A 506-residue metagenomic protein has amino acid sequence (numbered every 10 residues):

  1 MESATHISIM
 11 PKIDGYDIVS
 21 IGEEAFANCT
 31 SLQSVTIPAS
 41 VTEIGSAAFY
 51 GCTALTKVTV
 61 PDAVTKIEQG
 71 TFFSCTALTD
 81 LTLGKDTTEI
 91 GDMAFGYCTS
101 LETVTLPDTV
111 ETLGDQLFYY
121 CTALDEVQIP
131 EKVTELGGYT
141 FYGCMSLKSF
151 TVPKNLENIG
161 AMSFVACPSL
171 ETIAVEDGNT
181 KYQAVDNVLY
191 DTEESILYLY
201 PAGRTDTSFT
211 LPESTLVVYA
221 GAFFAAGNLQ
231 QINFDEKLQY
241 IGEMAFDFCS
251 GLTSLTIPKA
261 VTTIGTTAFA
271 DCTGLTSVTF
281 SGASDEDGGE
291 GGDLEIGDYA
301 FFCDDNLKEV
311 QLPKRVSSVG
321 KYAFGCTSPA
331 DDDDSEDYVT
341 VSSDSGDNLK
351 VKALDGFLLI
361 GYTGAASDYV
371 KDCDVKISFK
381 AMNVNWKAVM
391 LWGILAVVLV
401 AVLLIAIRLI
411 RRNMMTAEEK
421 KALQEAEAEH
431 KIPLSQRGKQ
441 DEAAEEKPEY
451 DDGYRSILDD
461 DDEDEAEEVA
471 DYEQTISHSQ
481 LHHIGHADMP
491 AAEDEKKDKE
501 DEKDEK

Functional and structural regions predicted by a protein language model:
S3-V19, T30-E43, T53-K66, T76-E89 (+11 more regions): Structural signature of tandem-repeat unit edges
G22-A25, G45-Y50, E68-F73, G91-G96 (+9 more regions): Consensus positions within tandem repeat domains that build extended binding/scaffold surfaces
A365-V375: Short, aromatic/basic amphipathic alpha-helical patches
M382-A396: Juxtamembrane/start-of-transmembrane alpha-helix segments at the extracytoplasmic/lumenal side of membrane anchors
V400-L409: Alpha-helical transmembrane segments
M414-H482, H486-M489: Cytoplasmic C-terminal tails of single-pass
D498-K506: Short acidic DE-rich linear segments
